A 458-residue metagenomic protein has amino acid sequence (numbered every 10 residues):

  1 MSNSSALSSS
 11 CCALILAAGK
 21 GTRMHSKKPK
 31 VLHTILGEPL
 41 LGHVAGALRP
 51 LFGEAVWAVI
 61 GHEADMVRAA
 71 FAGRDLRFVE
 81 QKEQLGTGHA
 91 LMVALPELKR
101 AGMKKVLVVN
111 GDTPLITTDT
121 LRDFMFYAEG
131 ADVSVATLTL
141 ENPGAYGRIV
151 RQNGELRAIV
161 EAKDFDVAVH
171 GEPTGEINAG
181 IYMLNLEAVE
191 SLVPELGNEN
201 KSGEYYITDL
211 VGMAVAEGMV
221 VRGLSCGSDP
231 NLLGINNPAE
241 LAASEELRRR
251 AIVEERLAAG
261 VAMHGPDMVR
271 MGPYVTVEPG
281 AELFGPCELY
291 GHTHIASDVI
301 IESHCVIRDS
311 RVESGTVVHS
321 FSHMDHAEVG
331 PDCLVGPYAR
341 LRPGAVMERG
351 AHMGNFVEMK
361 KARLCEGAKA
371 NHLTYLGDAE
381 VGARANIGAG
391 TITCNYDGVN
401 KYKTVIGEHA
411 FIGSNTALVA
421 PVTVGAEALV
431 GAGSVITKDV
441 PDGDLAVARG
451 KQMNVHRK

Functional and structural regions predicted by a protein language model:
S2-C12, E38-F126: Conserved N-terminal catalytic core of the sugar/cofactor nucleotidyltransferase
L7, G175-E278: Conserved alpha/beta core of the MobA/IspD/sugar-nucleotide pyrophosphorylase nucleotidyltransferase superfamily
C11-I35, L51, F71: Glycine-rich N-terminal loop/short-helix segment of MobA-like nucleotidyltransferase
A17, I60, N110, T137-L138: Short beta-strand/turn micro-motifs composed of small residues that flank or help shape donor/cofactor-binding pockets
K28-T34, E80, L196-E199: Short glycine-enriched, charge-decorated loop/helix-capping segments at active-site entrances that position
D65, A69, R74, I116-K201 (+1 more regions): Conserved core of the sugar-phosphate nucleotidyltransferase
T276-A345: Acidic, glycine-rich loop-and-beta core segments that form the ion-binding/anion-interacting portion of active sites
H319-K458: Glycine-rich hexapeptide-repeat left-handed beta-helix
